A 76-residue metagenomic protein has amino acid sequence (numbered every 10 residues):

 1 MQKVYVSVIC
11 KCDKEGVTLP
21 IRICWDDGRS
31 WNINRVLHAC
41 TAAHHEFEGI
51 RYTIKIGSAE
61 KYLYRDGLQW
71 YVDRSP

Functional and structural regions predicted by a protein language model:
M1-P76: Cysteine-centric segments in proteins
